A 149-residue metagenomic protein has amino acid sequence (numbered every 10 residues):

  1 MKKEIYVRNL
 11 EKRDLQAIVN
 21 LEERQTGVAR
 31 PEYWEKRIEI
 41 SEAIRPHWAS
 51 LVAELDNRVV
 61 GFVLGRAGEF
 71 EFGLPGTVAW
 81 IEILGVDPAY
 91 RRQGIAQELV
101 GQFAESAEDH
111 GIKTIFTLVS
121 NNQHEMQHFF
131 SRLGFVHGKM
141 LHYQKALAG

Functional and structural regions predicted by a protein language model:
I5, N9-R13, N20, R24-G76 (+2 more regions): Acetyl-CoA-dependent GNAT
E11, D87, R91, S120: Residue-level recognition of the GNAT/N-acetyltransferase active site
A17-L21, K36-R37, E98, Q102 (+1 more regions): Alpha-helical elements of Rossmann-like donor-binding domains used by nucleotide-donor carbohydrate transfer enzymes
G68-F70, A89, N122, A148: Short coil/turn motifs at secondary-structure junctions
V86, R92-E105, R132: Conserved acetyl-CoA-binding loop-helix of GNAT-fold acetyltransferases
Q97, N121-K139: Conserved active-site alpha-helix within GNAT-family acetyltransferase domains
A107-V119: Conserved GNAT acetyl-CoA-binding A-motif
G138-L147: Short, basic/aromatic-enriched C-terminal tail that caps enzymatic domains
